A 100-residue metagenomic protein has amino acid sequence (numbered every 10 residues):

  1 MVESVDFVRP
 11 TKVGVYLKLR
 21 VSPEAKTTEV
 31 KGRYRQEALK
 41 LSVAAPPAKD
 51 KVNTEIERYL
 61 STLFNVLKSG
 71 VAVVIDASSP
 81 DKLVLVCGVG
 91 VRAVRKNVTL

Functional and structural regions predicted by a protein language model:
M1-T54, V66-K68, A72-A77, K82-L100: Contiguous, often N-terminal, cationic amphipathic patches that form binding interfaces
I56-F64: Short, non-transmembrane amphipathic alpha-helical segments
